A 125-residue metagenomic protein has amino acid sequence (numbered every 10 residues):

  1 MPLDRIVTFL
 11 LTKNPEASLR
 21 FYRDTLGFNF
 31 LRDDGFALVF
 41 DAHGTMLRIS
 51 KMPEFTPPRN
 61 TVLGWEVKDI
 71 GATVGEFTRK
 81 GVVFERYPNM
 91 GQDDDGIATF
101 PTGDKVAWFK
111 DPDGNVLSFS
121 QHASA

Functional and structural regions predicted by a protein language model:
M1, T56, T99-F100: A short, mixed-charge helix-start or loop-turn motif at secondary-structure junctions
M1-A17, M46, N60-L63, S120-A125: N-terminal beta-strand motif that seeds the catalytic metal site of vicinal oxygen chelate
R5-K13, D41, E54-V82, D104-K110: Vicinal oxygen chelate
N14-N29: Amphipathic alpha-helical segments
N29-G64, E85-R86, V116-Q121: Conserved short beta-strand elements that form part of the metal-binding/catalytic scaffold of enzyme active sites
W65, G75-A125: Vicinal oxygen chelate
